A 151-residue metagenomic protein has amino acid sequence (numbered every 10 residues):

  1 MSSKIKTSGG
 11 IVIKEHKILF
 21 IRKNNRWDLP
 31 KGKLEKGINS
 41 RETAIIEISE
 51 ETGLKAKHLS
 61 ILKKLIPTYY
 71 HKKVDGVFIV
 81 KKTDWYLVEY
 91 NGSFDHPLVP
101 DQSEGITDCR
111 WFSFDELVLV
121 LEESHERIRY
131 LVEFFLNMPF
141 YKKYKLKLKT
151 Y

Functional and structural regions predicted by a protein language model:
M1-P30, R41: N-terminal strand-loop-strand
H16, R22, P30, K63 (+3 more regions): Generic cytosolic/nucleocytoplasmic N-terminal low-complexity/intrinsically disordered segments
N24-N25, N39, N91, N137: Detector for Asparagine
N24-N25, T83, R129: Small/flexible residues
R26-D28, E35-K36, E126-R127: Short, surface-exposed beta-strand-loop junctions and turns on beta-sheet-rich folds
L34-S124, Y151: Unchanged
V120-Y151: Charged phosphate-binding loop/patch that engages nucleotide di/tri-phosphates or the phosphate backbone of nucleic
